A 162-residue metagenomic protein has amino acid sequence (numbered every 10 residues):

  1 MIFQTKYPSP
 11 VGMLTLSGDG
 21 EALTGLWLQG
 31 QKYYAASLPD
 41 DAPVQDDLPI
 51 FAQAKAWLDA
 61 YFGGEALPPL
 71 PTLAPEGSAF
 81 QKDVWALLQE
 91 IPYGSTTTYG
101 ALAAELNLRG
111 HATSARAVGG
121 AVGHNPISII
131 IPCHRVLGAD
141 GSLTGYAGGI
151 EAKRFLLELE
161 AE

Functional and structural regions predicted by a protein language model:
M1-R109, E160-E162: Basic nucleic-acid-binding alpha-helical/helix-turn surface characteristic of O6-alkylguanine DNA
L73, V118, L143-Y146: Short clusters of hydrophobic/aromatic residues that line enzyme substrate/ligand-binding pockets
F80-V84, S114, A152: N-terminal positioning helix adjacent to the helix-turn-helix/winged-helix DNA-binding module
N107-A117: Short, basic interhelical loop/turn and adjoining N-cap of the next helix at nucleic-acid- or acidic-partner-contacting
I130: Major-groove DNA-recognition helix of helix-turn-helix-type DNA-binding domains
C133: Short cysteine clusters
A139-E162: …primarily DNA-binding HTH/wHTH and HhH modules…
